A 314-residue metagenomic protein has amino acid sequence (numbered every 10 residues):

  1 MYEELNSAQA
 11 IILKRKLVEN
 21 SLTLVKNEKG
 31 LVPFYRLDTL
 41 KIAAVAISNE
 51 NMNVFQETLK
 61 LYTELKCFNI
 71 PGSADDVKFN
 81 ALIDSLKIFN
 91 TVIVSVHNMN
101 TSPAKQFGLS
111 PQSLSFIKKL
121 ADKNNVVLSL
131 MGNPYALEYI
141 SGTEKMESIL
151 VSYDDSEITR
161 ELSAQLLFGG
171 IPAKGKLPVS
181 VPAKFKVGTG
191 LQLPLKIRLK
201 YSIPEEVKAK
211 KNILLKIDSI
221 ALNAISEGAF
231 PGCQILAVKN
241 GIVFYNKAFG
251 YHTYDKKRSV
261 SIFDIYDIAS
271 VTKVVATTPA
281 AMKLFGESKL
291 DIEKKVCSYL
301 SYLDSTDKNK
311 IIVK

Functional and structural regions predicted by a protein language model:
M1-E206, K210: Preference for extracellular/luminal or secreted protein segments
M1-E4, Y251-T253, K295-Y302: Short linear capping/connector segments at secondary-structure termini
L162, V274-A280: Short amphipathic alpha-helical face segments that pack within enzyme cores and frequently flank/anchor catalytic
E206-S226: Short, basic/aromatic recognition patches
D218, L222, A281-M282, C297: Solvent-exposed, non-membrane alpha-helical residues enriched in polar/charged side chains
I225-S259, I292: A short, well-structured edge-of-sheet supersecondary motif
I262-I265: Short alpha-helical transmembrane interface motifs in multi-pass membrane proteins
D267-V271, L284-K314: Active-site helix/loop module of the DD-peptidase/beta-lactamase fold, centered on the serine-lysine SxxK catalytic
